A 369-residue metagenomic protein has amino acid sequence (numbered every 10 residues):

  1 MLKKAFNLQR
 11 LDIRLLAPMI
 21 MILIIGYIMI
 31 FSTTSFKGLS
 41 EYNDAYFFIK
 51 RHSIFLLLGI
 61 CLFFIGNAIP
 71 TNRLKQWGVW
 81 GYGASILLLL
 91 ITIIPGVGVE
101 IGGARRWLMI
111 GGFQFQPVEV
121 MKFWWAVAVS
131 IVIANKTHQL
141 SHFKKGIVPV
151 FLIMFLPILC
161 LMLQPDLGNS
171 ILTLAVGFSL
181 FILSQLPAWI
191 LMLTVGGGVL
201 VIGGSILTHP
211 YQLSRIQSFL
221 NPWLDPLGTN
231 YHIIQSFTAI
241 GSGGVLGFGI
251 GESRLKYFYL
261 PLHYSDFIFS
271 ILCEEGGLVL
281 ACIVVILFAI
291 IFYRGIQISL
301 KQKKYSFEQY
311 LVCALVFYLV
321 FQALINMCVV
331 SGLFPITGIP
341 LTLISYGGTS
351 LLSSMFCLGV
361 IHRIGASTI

Functional and structural regions predicted by a protein language model:
M1-I22, I28-Q164, M327-Y346, S350-L351 (+2 more regions): Membrane-helix boundary/helix-loop-helix interface segments in multi-pass membrane proteins
Y27-I30, A126, S130, H209-L213 (+5 more regions): Alpha-helical transmembrane segments of polytopic integral membrane proteins, especially the permease/helical cores
I54-G59, E275-G295: Hydrophobic alpha-helical transmembrane segments
V79-I86, K144-L207: Hydrophobic alpha-helical segments of polytopic membrane proteins
V99-W107, I190-I283, S306-F307, L311: Hydrophobic, glycine- and aromatic-enriched re-entrant/interface helices and adjoining loop segments
V127, K145-V150, T173, T194 (+2 more regions): Alpha-helical transmembrane segments of multi-pass membrane proteins, especially transporters and channels
I171-I190, R254-L280, I339-C357: Interfacial segments of multi-pass membrane proteins
Q297-T337, I344: Loop-to-helix entry and N-terminal half of a specific, functionally important transmembrane alpha helix in multi-pass
